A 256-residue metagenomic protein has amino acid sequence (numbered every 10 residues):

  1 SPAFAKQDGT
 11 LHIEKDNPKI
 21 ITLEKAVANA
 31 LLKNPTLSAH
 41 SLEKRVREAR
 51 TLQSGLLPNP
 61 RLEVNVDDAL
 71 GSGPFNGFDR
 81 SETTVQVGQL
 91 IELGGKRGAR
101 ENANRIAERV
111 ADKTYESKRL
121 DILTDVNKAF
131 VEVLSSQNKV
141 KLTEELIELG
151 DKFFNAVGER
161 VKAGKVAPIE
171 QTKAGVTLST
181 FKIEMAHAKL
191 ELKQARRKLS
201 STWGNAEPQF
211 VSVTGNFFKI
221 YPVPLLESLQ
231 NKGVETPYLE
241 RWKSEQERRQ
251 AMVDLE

Functional and structural regions predicted by a protein language model:
S1-A3: C-terminal segment of classical bacterial N-terminal signal peptides
K6-I20, L52, E63-R100, Q209-P224: Small/polar, glycine/serine/threonine/aspartate-rich low-complexity segments that form flexible
K6-Q7, I21, K118-E240, E245: Periplasmic alpha-helical coiled-coil/stalk elements that build and connect Gram-negative outer-membrane
A28-S38, R45-N59, P74-G77, V85-A103 (+5 more regions): A glycine-/polar-enriched beta->alpha junction
K44-V46, D67-L70, E247: Short beta->alpha connector loops
G77-S81, R105, G175: Short, conserved loop/turn and helix-capping segments at secondary-structure boundaries that abut family-defining
